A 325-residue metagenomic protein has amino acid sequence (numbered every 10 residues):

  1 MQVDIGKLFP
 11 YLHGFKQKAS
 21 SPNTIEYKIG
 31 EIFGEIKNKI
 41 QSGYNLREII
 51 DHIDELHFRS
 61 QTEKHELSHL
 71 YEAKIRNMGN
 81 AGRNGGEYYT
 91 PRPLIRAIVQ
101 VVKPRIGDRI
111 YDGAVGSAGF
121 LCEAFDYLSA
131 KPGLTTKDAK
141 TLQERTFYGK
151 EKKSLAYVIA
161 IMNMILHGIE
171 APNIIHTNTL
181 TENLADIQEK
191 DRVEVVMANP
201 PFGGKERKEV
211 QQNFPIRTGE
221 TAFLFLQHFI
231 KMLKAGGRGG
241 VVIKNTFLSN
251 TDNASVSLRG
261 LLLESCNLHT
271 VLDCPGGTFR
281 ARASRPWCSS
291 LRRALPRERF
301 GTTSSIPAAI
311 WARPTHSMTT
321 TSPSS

Functional and structural regions predicted by a protein language model:
M1-I106, N173-E182, D273-G276, E298-A308 (+1 more regions): Non-catalytic, mostly N-terminal accessory regions of nucleic-acid modification and defense proteins
N23-I29, Y44-E48, Y71-R76, G133-K140 (+3 more regions): Short amphipathic alpha-helical segments, especially helix-boundary/capping motifs
Q61-K64, T141, D252, A283: Non-catalytic, surface-exposed connector residues within folded enzymatic/regulatory domains
G85-A198, G203-K205, V210, R217-G219 (+3 more regions): Conserved S-adenosyl-L-methionine
H176, E182, Q188-S325: A conserved structural/catalytic subdomain of Rossmann-like adenosyl-cofactor enzymes
